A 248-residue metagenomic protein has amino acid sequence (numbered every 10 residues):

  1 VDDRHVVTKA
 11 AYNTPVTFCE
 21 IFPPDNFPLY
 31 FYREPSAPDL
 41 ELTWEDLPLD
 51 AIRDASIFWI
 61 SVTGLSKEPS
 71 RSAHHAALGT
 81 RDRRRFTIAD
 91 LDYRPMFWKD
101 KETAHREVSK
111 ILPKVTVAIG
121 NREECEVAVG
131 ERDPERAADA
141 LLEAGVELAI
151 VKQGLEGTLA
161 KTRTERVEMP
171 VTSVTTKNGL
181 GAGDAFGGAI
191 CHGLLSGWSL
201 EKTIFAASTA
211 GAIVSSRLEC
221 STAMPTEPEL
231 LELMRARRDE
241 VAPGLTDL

Functional and structural regions predicted by a protein language model:
V1-V62, L231-L248: Conserved N-terminal subdomain of the carbohydrate kinase-like
D3, R85-T87, A149, R166: Hydrophobic anchor at the start of a short beta-strand that flanks the dinucleotide cofactor-binding loop
K9-A10, R94-P95, L155, E229: Conserved beta-strand edge residues that scaffold enzyme active sites
F18-F22, A104, E165: Short low-complexity, flexible loop/linker segments enriched in glycine and/or proline with clustered acidic
D50-R53, P113, A144: Structured loop/turn residues at beta-strand edges in well-structured enzyme cores
I57-A140, E156-T158: Conserved beta-alpha-beta core of the PfkB/ribokinase-like small-molecule kinase fold
G79, G130-L248: Conserved phosphate-binding/catalytic region of the ribokinase-like
